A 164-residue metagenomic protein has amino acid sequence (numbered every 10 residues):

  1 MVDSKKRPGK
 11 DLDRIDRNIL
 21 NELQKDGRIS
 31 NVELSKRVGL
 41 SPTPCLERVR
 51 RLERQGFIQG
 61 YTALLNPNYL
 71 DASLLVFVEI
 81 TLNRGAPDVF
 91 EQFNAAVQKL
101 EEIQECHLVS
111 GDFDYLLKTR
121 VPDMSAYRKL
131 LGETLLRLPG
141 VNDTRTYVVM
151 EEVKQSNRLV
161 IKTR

Functional and structural regions predicted by a protein language model:
M1-R164: A compositional/biophysical signature of low hydrophobicity enriched in polar/charged and small residues
